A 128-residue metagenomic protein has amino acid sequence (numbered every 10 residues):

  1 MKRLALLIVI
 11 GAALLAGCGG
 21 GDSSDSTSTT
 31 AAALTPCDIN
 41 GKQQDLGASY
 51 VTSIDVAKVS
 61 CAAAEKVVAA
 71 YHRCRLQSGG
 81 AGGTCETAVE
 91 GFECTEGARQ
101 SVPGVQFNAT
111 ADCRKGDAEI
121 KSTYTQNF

Functional and structural regions predicted by a protein language model:
M1-I8: Bacterial N-terminal signal peptides that target proteins for export
L14-G17: C-terminal motif of bacterial Sec signal peptides marking the signal peptidase cleavage site
G19-D22: Bacterial signal peptide processing site
S24-A32: Extracellular mucin-like PTS domains
A33-K42: Boundary/junction segments of secreted and surface-exposed precursor proteins
K42-A70: Short, surface-exposed binding/anchoring microloops in extracellular/periplasmic proteins
V67-F128: Extracytosolic low-complexity repeat regions of secreted or lipid-anchored proteins
